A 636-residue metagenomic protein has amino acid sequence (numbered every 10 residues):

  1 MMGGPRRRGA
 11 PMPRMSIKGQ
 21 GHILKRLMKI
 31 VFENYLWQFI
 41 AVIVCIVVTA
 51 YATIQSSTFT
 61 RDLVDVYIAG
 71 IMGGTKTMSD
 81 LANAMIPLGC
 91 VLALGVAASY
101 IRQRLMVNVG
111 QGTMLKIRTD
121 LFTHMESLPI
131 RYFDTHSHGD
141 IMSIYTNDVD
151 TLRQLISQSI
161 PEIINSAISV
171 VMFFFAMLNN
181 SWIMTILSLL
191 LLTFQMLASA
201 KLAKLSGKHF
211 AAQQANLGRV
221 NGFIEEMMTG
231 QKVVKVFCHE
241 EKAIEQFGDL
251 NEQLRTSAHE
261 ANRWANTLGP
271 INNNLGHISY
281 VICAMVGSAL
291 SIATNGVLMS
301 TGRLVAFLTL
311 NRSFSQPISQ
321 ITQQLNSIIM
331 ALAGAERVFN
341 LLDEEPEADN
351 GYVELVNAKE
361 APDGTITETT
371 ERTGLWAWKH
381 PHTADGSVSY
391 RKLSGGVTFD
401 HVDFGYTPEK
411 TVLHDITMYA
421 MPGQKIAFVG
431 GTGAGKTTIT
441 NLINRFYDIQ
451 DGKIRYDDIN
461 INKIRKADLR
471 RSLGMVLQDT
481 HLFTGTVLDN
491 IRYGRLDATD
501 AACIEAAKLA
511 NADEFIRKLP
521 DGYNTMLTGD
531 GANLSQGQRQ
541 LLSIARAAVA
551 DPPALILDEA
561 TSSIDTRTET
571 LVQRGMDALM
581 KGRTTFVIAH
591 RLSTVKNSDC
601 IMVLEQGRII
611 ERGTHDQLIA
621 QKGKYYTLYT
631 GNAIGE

Functional and structural regions predicted by a protein language model:
M1-T53, I68-P87, R102-M106, G110 (+9 more regions): Membrane-integrated ABC transporters
P5-M15, Q111, T119-S143, N147-T151 (+5 more regions): Short intracellular "coupling" helices and adjacent cytoplasmic loop segments at the cytosolic face of multi-pass
P13-G21, C45, A52-I68, V91-H138 (+12 more regions): Juxtamembrane helix-loop junctions of ABC transporter transmembrane domains
K25, V44, A98, T146-L191 (+3 more regions): Hydrophobic alpha-helical transmembrane segments of ABC transporter permease domains
L36, I130-R131, N147-I156, I160 (+6 more regions): An intracellular "coupling" helix at the cytosolic face of ABC transporter transmembrane type-1 domains
F39-A98, L178-I183, M285, I292-T301: Transmembrane helix-loop-helix hairpins at lipid-water interfaces of multipass membrane proteins, especially the type-1
G70-I71, A176-L190, E260, W264-E336 (+2 more regions): Helix-loop-helix
G74, A358-E636: ABC-type nucleotide-binding domain
